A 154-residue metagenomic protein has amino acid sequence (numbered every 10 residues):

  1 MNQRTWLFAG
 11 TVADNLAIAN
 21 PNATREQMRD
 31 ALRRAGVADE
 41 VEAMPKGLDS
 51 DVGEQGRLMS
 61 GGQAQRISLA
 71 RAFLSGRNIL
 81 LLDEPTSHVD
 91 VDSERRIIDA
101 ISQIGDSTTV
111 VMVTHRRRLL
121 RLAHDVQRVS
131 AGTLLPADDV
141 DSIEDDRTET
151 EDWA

Functional and structural regions predicted by a protein language model:
A13-E54, I98-D99, S107, T148-E149 (+1 more regions): ABC ATPase nucleotide-binding domain helical subdomain, centered on the C-loop/LSGGQ "ABC signature"
L69: Hydrophobic anchor residue at the start of the ABC signature
L74-N78, S107: A short, proline-enriched helix->beta-strand linker immediately N-terminal to the Walker B motif in ABC-type P-loop
L80-E84: Catalytic Walker B motif of ABC-type/P-loop ATPase nucleotide-binding domains
V91-D92: Helix N-cap at the start of a conserved alpha-helix in ABC-type nucleotide-binding domains
S102-M112, L120: Conserved catalytic loops of ABC-family nucleotide-binding domains
R121-R128: Conserved catalytic segment of ABC-fold P-loop ATPases
